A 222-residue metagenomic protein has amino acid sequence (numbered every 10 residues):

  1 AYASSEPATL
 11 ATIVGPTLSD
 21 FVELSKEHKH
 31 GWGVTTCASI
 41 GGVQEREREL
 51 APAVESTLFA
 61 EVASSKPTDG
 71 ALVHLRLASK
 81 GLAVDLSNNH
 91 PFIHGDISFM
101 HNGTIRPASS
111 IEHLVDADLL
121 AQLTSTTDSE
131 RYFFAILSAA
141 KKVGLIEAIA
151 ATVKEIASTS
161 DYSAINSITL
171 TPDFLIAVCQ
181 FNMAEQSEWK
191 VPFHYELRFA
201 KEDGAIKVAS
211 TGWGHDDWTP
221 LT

Functional and structural regions predicted by a protein language model:
A1-V54, A71, A177, N182-E185: Extreme N-terminus nucleophile/cap motif
Y2-E6, H74-L77, N102, I136 (+2 more regions): Fold-independent oxyanion-binding glycine-rich loops and adjacent beta-strand/coil segments at enzyme active sites
A3-S4, C37-S39, Q44-L75, Y132 (+2 more regions): Short, compositionally biased leader-like segments
E49-E61, H74-G95, V115-D118: Short acidic (Asp/Glu) patches
G70, L145-F181: Catalytic core of PPM/PP2C metal-dependent serine/threonine phosphatase domains
I97-P107: Conserved beta-strand-loop-short alpha-helix elements that form and flank the Mn2+/Mg2+-coordinating active site
E112-S138: Long, charge-dense
E188-T222: A conserved acidic, glycine/proline-rich C-terminal tail/linker
